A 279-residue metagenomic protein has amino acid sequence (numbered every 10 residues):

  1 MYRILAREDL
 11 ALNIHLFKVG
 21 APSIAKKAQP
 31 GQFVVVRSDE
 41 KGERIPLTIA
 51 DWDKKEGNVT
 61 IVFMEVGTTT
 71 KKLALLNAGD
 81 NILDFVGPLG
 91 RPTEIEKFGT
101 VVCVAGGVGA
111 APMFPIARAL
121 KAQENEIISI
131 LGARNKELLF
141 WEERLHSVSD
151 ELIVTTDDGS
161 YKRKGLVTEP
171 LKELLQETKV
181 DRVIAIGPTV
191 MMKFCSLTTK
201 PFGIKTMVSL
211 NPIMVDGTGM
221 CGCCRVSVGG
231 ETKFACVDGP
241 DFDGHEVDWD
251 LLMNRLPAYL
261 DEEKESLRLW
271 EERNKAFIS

Functional and structural regions predicted by a protein language model:
M1-D80: Ferredoxin-reductase
A6, D51, V154-T156, V208 (+1 more regions): Structural signal for conserved beta-strand scaffold positions within catalytic alpha/beta enzyme cores
V36, D84-F85, V226: A generic structural signal for residues embedded in beta-strands
D39, G87-P88, G229: Short, surface-exposed secondary-structure boundary micro-motifs
G42-D51, L89-G99, A235-C236: Short, Lys/Arg- and Gly-enriched loop/turn segments at beta-strand edges
T68-V215: FNR/FR-type flavoprotein reductase catalytic core
P112, T189, N211-D241: Local cysteine-cluster metal-coordination motifs and their immediate loop/turn environment, predominantly Fe-S cluster
F234-D238, F242-S279: Short Fe-S-cluster ligation motifs
